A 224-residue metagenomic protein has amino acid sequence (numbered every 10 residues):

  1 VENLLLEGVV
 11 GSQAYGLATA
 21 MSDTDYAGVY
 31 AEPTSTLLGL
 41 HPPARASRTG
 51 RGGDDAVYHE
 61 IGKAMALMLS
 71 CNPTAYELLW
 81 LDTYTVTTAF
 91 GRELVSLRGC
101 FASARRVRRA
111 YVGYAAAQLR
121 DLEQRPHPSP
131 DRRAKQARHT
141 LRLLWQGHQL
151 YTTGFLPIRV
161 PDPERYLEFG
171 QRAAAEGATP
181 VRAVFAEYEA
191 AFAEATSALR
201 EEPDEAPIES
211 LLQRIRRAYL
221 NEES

Functional and structural regions predicted by a protein language model:
V1-Q13: Helical scaffold of the NTase/Pol beta-like nucleotidyltransferase catalytic core
L6-V9, E77-L78, Q149-T152, P157: A structural signal for short, well-ordered beta-strand segments and their strand-loop junctions that often border
Y15-R48, T140: Catalytic metal-binding acidic patch
T19, G52-A56, P128-K135: Conserved aromatic-histidine-acidic binding/catalytic patches
Y30, M68, L144-Y151, Y219 (+1 more regions): Generic structural signal for hydrophobic core residues of well-folded globular domains
G39-D121: A basic- and aromatic-enriched beta-loop-alpha substructure that forms the phosphate/nucleotide- and DNA/RNA-contacting
V86-R214: Conserved nucleotidyltransferase catalytic core and NTase-mimicking acidic/glycine-rich helix/loop elements in nucleic
S210-S224: A cross-kingdom marker for long, charged
